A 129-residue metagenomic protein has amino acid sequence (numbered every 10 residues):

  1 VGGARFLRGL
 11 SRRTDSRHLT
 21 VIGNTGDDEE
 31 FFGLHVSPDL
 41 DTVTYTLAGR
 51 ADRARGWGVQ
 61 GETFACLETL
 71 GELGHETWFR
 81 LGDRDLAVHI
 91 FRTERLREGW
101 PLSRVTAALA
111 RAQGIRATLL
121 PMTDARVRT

Functional and structural regions predicted by a protein language model:
G2-R8, E29-F32: Short N-terminal binding/cap micro-motifs at the start of the first secondary-structure element
F6-H18: A short, Lys/Arg-enriched amphipathic alpha-helix followed by its capping loop at the start of a domain
V21: A solvent-exposed beta-alpha-beta segment
N24-T129: Electropositive, gly/pro-rich neighborhoods at or near active sites that engage anionic ligands
